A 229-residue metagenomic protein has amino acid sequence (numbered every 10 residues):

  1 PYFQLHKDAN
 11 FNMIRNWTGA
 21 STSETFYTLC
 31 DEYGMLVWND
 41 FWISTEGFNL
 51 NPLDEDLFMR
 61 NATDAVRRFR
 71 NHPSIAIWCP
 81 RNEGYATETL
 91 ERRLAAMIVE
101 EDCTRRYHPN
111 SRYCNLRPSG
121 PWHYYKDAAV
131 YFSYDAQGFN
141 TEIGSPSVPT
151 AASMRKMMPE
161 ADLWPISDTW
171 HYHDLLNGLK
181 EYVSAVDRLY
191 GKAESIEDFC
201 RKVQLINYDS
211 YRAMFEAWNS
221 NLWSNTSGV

Functional and structural regions predicted by a protein language model:
P1-E46, P52-I77, H171-Y211: Active-site-adjacent substrate/metal-binding segments within catalytic domains of carbohydrate-active enzymes
N12-I14, A76, R105, S224-G228: Short acidic/polar active-site loop segments enriched in Thr and Asp
I14-N16, V37-D40, P80, Y107-P109 (+1 more regions): Hydrophobic faces of well-ordered beta-strands that scaffold small-molecule active sites in alpha/beta enzyme cores
A20-T22, I43-E46, N82-A86, Y113-N115 (+1 more regions): Solvent-exposed loop/turn segments at secondary-structure junctions within structured extracellular/periplasmic domains
E46-L50, R117-G120: Short, charged, surface-exposed secondary-structure boundary motifs
H72, E101-D102, N221-W223: Acidic-histidine catalytic/liganding microenvironments
W78, A128-V229: Substrate-binding clefts and catalytic carboxylate motifs of secreted carbohydrate-active enzymes
A86-G144: Polar, glycine-rich mid-to-C-terminal structural blocks that act as macromolecule-binding/assembly scaffolds
